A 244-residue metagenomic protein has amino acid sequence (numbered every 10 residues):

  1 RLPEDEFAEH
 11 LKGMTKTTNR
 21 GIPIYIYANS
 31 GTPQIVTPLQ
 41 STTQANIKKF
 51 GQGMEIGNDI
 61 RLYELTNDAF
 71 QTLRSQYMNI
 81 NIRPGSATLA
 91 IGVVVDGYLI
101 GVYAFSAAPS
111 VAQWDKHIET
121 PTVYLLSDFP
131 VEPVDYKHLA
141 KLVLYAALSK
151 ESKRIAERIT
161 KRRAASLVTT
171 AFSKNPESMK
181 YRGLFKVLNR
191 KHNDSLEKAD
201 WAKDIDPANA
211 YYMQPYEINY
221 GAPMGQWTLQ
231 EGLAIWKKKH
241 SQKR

Functional and structural regions predicted by a protein language model:
R1-G51: Class I S-adenosyl-L-methionine-dependent methyltransferase catalytic core
P3, A87-T88, A107-M224: Acyl-donor binding region in acyl/amide transferases
E6-L11, L73, V102-A104, E177-L184: A short acidic (Asp/Glu
L11-K16, L99, V187, H192: Residue-level detector of beta-propeller blades
I24, R61-L65, Y98-G101: Nucleic-acid-interacting cores, centered on viral/eukaryotic replication and modification enzymes
V36-G57, N209, M213-Y216, P223-K239: Acyltransferase donor/substrate-recognition loop-hinge adjacent to the catalytic core
T42-R83: Short amphipathic alpha-helix that is part of the acyltransferase structural core
A87-A107: Conserved beta-hairpin
